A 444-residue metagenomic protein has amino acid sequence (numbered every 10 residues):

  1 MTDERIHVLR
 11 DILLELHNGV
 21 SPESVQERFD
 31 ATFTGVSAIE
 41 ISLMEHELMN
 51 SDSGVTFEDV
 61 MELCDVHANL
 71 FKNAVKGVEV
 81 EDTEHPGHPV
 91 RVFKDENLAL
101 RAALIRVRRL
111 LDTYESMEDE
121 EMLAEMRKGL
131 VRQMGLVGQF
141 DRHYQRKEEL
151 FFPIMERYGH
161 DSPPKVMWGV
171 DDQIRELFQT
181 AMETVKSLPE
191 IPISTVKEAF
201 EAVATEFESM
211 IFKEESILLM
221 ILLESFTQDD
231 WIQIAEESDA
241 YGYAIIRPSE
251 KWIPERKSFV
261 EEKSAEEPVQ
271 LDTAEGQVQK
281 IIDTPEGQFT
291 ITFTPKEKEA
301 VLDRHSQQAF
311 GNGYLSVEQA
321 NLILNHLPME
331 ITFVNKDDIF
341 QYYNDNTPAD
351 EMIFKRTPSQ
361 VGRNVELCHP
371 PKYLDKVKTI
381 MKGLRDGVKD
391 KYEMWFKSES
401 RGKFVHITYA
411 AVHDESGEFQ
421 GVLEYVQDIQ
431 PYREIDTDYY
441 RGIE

Functional and structural regions predicted by a protein language model:
M1-D141, Q145-Y392, F396, K403-V405 (+2 more regions): Small-residue-biased structural context
